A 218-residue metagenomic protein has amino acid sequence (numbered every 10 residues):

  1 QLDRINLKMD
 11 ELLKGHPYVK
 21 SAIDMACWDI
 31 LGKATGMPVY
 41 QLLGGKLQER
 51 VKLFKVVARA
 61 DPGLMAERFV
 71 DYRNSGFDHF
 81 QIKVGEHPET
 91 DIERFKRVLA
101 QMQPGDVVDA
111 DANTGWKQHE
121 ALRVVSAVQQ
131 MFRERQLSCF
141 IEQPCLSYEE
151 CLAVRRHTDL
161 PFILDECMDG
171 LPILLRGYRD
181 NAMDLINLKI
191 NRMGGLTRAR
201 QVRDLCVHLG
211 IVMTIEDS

Functional and structural regions predicted by a protein language model:
Q1-A34: Metal- or metallocofactor-binding catalytic centers and their adjacent structured scaffolds across diverse enzyme
D3-R4, Q41-G45, K83, C139-Q143: Beta-strand segments within the central parallel beta-sheet cores of soluble alpha/beta enzyme folds
S21, E49, S75, Q136 (+1 more regions): Structured loop/turn residues at beta-strand edges in well-structured enzyme cores
A34-R59: N-terminal small/glycine-rich loop or linker at the start of catalytic domains across soluble metabolic enzymes
L47-Q48, A58-D61, G85-H87, T114-G115: Short acidic/polar capping segments at secondary-structure boundaries
P62-E67: Active-site glycine-rich loop that binds ribose-phosphate moieties when present
D71-K83: Catalytic domains of carbohydrate-active enzymes, especially glycoside hydrolases
I82-G85, E89-S218: Catalytic core of soluble alpha/beta enzymes
